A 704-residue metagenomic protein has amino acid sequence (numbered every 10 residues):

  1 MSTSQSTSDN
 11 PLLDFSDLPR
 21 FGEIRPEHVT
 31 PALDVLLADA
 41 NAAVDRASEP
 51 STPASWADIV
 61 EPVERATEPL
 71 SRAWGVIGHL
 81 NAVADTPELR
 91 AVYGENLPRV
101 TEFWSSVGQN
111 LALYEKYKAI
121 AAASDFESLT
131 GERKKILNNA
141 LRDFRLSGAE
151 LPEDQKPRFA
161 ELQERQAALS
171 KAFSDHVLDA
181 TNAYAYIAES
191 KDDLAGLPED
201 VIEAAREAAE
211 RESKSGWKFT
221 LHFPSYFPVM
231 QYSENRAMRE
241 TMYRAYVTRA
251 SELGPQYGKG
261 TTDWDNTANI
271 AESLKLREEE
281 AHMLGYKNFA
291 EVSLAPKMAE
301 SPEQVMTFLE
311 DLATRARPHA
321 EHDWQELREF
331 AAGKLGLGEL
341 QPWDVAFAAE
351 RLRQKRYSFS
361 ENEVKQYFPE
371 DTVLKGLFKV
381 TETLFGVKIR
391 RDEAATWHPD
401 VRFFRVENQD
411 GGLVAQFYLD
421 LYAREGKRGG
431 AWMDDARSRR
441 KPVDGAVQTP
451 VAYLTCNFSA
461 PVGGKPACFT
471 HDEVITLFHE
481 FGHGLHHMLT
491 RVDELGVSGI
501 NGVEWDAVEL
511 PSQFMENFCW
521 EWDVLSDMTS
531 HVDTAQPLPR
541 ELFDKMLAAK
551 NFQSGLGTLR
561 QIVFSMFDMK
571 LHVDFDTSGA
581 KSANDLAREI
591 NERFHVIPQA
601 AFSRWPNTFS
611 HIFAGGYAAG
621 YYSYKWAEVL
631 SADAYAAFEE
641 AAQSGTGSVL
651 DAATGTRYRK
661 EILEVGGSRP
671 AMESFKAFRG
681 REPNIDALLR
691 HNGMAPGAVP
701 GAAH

Functional and structural regions predicted by a protein language model:
S2-H28, V35, A195-G196, G216-K218 (+10 more regions): C-terminal, non-catalytic "cap/extension" segments appended to globular domains
Q5-V35, A82, A91-E300, P399-V401 (+1 more regions): His/Asp/Glu-rich acidic catalytic environments and adjacent acidic regulatory segments
F21-L33, W56-V60, D265-N266, V305-L309 (+2 more regions): Membrane-entry segments of alpha-helical transmembrane domains in multi-pass membrane proteins
L37-S128, L559-H595, Q599, A618: C-terminal non-catalytic alpha-helical accessory regions
A47-V60, N81-P87, K259-D263, V292 (+2 more regions): Short, surface-exposed loop/turn segments at secondary-structure junctions
E68-H79, N138, R142, R244 (+4 more regions): Short, hydrophobic/amphipathic alpha-helical patches that form generic packing surfaces within helical domains
E132, I136, A168-K171, D175 (+10 more regions): Active-site-proximal, well-structured secondary-structure segments within enzyme catalytic domains
S459-F478: Short pre-active-site segment immediately N-terminal to the catalytic Zn-binding motif
